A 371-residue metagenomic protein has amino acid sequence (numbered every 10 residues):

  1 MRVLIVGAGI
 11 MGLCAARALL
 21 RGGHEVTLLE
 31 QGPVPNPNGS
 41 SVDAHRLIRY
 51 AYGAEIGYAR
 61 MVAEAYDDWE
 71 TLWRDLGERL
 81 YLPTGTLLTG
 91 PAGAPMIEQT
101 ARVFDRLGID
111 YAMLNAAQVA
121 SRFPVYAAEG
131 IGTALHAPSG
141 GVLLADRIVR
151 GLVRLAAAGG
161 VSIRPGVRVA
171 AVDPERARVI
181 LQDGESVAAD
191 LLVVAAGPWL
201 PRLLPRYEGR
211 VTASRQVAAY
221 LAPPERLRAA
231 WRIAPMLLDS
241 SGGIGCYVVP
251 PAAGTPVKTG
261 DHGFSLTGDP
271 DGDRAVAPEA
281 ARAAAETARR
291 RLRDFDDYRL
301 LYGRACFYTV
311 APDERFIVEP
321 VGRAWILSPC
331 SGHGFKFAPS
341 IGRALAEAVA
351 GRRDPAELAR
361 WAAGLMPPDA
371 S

Functional and structural regions predicted by a protein language model:
M1, Q182-L191: Core beta-strand elements of the Rossmann-like FAD/NAD(P) dinucleotide-binding domain in flavoenzyme oxidoreductases
R2-L28: N-terminal Rossmann-like FAD-binding beta1-loop-alpha1 element of flavoenzymes
V6, L29, V187-W199, G342: Short hydrophobic core segments
R17-R21, R79-Y81, L191, P198-G322: Active-site substrate-recognition segment that forms the wall of the catalytic cavity or substrate channel
R21-S41: Glycine-rich FAD pyrophosphate-binding loop
H45-R122, I131, G245-C246: Dinucleotide-binding Rossmann-like beta1-alpha1 core, especially the glycine-rich loop that anchors the ADP
T71, P91-G159, R164-P165, A171-P174 (+1 more regions): Flavin (FAD/FMN) cofactor-binding and adjacent substrate-gating region of FAD-dependent oxidoreductase domains
T287-S371: C-terminal catalytic lobe of FAD-dependent flavoproteins
